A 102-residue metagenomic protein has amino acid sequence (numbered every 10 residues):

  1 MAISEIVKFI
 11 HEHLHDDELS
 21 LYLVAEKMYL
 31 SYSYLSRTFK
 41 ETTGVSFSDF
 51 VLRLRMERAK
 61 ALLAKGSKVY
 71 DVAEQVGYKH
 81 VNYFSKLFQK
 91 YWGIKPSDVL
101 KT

Functional and structural regions predicted by a protein language model:
M1-A2: Hydrophobic, helix-rich cores of sensory/ligand-binding and other regulatory modules that couple small-molecule
K8, E41-K79, K101-T102: Terminal helix-turn-helix DNA-binding modules in bacterial transcription factors
F9, L21: Short, flexible active-site loops
E12-D17: Short helix-capping/hinge SLiMs at alpha-helix to coil transitions
Y22-F50, E74-D98: Basic/polar phosphate-binding segments, predominantly the helix-turn-helix DNA-binding elements of transcriptional
